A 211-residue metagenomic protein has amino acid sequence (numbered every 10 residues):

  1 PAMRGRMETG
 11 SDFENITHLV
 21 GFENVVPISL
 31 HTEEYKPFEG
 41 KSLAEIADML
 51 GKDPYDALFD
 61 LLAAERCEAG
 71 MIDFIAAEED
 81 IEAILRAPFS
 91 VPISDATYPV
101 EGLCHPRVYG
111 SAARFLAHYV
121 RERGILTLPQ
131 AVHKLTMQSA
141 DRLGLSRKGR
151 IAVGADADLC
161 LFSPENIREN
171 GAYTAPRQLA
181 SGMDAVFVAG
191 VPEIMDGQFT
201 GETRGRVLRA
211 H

Functional and structural regions predicted by a protein language model:
P1-G124: Active-site neighborhoods of metal-dependent hydrolases
L61-L62, L135, D158: A general structural motif at alpha-helix termini
A64-E68, Y98-L103, S139-R142, R168-N170 (+2 more regions): Flexible loop/turn segments at secondary-structure boundaries
A69-I75, E79-I81, T127-V132, A140-R177: Acidic, glycine-enriched loop/beta-strand segments at the rims of small-molecule binding/catalytic pockets
A83-F89, S94-D95, C160-R206: C-terminal cap of metal-dependent C-N hydrolases
S111, H118-D141: Gly/His-enriched, cation/cofactor- and phosphate-binding structural elements
F115-H118, Q138, G182, A189: Generic recognition of well-ordered alpha-helical segments
